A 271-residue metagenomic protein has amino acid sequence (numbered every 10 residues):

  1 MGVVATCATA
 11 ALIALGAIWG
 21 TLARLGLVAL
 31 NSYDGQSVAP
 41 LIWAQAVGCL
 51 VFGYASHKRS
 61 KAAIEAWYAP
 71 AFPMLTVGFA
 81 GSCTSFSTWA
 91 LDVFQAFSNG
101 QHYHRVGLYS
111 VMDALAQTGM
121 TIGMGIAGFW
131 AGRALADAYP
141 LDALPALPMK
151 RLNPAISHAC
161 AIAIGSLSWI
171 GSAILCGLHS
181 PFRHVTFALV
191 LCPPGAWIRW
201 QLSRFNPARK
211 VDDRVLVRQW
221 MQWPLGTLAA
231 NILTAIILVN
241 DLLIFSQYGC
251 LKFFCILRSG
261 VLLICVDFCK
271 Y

Functional and structural regions predicted by a protein language model:
M1-Y271: Membrane-interface helix-loop junctions in multi-pass transporters/channels
